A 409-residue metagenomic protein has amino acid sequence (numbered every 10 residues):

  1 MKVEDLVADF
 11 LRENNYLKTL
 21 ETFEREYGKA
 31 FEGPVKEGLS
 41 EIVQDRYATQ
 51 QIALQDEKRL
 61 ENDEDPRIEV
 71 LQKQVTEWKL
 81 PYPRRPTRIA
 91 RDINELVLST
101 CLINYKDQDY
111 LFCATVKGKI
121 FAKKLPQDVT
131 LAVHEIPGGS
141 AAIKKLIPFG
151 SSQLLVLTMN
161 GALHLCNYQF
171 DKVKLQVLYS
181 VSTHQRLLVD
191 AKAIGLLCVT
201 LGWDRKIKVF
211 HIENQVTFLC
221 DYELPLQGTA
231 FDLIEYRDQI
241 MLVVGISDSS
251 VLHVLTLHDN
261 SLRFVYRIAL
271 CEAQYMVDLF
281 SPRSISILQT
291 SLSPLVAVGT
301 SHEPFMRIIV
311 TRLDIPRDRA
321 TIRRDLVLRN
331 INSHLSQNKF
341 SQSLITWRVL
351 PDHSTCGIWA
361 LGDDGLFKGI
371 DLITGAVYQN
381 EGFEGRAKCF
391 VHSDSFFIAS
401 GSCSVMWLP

Functional and structural regions predicted by a protein language model:
M1-D128: Intrinsically disordered, low-complexity acidic/Ser/Thr/Pro-rich linker and tail segments in large eukaryotic scaffolds
R85-I93, V129-P137, K174-S182, V216-E223 (+3 more regions): A short beta-strand motif characteristic of beta-propeller blades
N94-I103, S140-P148, H184-A193, P225-E235 (+3 more regions): Canonical WD40 repeat/beta-propeller blade segments in eukaryotic WD-repeat proteins
Y110-T115, L154-T158, C198-G202, L242-S247 (+3 more regions): Conserved beta-strand element within WD40/beta-propeller blades
I120-L125, L163-Y168, I207-I212, L252-H258 (+3 more regions): WD40-repeat beta-propellers
L154, C166-M276: Solenoidal tandem-repeat scaffolds enriched in leucines and small polar residues
L295-V310, D325-L372: Loop/turn-rich, solvent-exposed surfaces of beta-rich toroidal or solenoidal domains
G385-P409: Blade-level signature of beta-propeller repeat domains, shared across WD40, Kelch, NHL, RCC1 and BNR/Asp-box propellers
